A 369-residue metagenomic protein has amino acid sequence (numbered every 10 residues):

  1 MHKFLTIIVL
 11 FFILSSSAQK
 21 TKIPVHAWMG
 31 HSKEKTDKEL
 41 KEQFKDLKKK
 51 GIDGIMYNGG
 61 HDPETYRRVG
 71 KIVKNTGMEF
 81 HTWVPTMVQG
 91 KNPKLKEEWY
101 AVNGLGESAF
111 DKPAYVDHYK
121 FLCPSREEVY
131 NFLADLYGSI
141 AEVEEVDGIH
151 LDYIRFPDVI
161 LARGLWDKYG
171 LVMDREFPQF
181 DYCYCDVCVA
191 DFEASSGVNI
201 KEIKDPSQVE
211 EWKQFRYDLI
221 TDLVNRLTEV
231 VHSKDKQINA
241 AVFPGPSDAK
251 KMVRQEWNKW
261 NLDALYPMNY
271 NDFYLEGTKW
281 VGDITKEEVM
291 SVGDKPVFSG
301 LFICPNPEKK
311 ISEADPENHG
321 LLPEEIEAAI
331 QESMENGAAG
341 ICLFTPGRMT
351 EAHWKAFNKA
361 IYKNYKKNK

Functional and structural regions predicted by a protein language model:
V9-A18: Hydrophobic h-region of N-terminal signal peptides that target proteins for export in Gram-negative bacteria
Q19-Q43, A240-P244, C304: Boundary/entry segment of secreted carbohydrate-active catalytic domains
I23-M29, I55-Y57, F80-V84, I149-D152 (+4 more regions): Hydrophobic faces of well-ordered beta-strands that scaffold small-molecule active sites in alpha/beta enzyme cores
K33-P63, V143-G148, W257-L265, E332-G340: Catalytic domains of carbohydrate-active enzymes, especially glycoside hydrolases
Q43-L47, D53-A101, E211-D235: Aromatic-lined substrate-binding rim segments of carbohydrate-active enzymes
G70, E79-V143, P316-H319, E324-A329: Active-site-adjacent "subsite" loops/lids of carbohydrate-active enzymes
A114-L262, Y270-T278: Polysaccharide-binding and catalytic clefts of secreted carbohydrate-active enzymes
P267-T278, K295-K369: Substrate-binding cleft of secreted/luminal carbohydrate-active enzymes
